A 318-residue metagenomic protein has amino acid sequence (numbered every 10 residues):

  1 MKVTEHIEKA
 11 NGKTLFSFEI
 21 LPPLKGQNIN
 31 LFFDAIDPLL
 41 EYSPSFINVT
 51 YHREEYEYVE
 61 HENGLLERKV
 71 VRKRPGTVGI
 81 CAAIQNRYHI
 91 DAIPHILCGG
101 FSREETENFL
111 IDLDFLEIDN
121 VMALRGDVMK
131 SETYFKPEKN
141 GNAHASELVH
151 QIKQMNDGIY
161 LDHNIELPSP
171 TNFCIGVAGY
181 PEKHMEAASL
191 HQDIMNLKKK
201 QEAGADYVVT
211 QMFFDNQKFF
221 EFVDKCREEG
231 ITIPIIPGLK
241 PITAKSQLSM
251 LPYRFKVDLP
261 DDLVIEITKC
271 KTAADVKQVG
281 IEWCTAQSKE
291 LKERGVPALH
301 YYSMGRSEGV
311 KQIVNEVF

Functional and structural regions predicted by a protein language model:
M1-V49: Conserved N-terminal beta1-alpha1 strand-loop-helix module at the mouth
L15-F33, D91-E104, C174-Q192, T268-E282: Active-site mouth loops of central-metabolism enzymes
E19, I47, L113, K200 (+3 more regions): Conserved, mostly hydrophobic/aromatic
Y42-P75, M129-K139, A205-E221, M304-R306: Glycine-rich, proline-tolerant flexible connector loops at the mouths of alpha/beta enzymes
S102-F115, Q192-N196, E221-D224, A244-M250 (+1 more regions): Catalytic cores of alpha/beta
R103-H150: Flexible, glycine-rich active-site loops centered on histidine and acidic residues that chelate a metal or position
G126, K139-E186, D193, D224 (+3 more regions): Active-site pocket-lining/capping segments in soluble small-molecule metabolic enzymes
